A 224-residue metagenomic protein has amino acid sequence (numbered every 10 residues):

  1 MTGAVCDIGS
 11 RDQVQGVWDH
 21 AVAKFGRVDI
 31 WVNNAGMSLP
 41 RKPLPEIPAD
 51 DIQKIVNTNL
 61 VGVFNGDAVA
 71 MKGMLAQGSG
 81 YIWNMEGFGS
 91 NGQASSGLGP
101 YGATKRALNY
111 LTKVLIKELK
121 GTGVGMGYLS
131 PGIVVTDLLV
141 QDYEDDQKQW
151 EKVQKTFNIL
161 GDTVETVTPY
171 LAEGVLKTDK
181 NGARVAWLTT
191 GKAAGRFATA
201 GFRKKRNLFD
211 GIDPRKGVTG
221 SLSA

Functional and structural regions predicted by a protein language model:
V5-G16, A49: The beta1-alpha1 cofactor-binding region of Rossmann-like NAD(H)/NADP(H)-dependent oxidoreductases
R27-V28, M74-E86, G121-V124, K180-G182: Active-site loop of short-chain dehydrogenase/reductase
N34-P40: Conserved NAD(P)H cofactor-binding loop of Rossmann-fold oxidoreductase domains
K42-L44, D51-Q53: Substrate-binding pocket helix/loop in short-chain dehydrogenase/reductase
D67-A68, K113: A short, exposed helix-loop element centered on a Lys and neighboring polar residues
Y81-A107, T112-K113, K117-K120, I133: Catalytic loop of short-chain dehydrogenase/reductase
Y128, D145-K204: C-terminal helical subdomain
